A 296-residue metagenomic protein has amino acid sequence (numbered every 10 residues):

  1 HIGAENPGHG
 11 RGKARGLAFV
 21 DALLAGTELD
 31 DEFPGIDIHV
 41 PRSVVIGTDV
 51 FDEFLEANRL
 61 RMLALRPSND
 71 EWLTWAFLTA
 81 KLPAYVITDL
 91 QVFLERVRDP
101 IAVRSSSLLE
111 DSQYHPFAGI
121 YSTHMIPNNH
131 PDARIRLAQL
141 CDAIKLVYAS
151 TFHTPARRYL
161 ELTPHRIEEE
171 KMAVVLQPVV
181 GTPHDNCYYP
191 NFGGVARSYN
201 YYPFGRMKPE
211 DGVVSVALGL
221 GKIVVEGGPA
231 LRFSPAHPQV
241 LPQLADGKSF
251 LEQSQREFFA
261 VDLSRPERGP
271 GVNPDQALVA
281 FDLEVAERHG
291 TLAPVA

Functional and structural regions predicted by a protein language model:
H1-E32, K81-A296: Conserved mixed alpha/beta core segments that line enzyme active sites in large multi-domain catalysts
D30-V40: An N-terminal structural lobe/cap that precedes and organizes the functional/catalytic core across diverse proteins
V40-P41, L176: Hydrophobic residues on conserved beta-strands that form the core of alpha/beta folds
P41-L90, Y159: A structural-propensity feature for long, helix-poor, extended segments
